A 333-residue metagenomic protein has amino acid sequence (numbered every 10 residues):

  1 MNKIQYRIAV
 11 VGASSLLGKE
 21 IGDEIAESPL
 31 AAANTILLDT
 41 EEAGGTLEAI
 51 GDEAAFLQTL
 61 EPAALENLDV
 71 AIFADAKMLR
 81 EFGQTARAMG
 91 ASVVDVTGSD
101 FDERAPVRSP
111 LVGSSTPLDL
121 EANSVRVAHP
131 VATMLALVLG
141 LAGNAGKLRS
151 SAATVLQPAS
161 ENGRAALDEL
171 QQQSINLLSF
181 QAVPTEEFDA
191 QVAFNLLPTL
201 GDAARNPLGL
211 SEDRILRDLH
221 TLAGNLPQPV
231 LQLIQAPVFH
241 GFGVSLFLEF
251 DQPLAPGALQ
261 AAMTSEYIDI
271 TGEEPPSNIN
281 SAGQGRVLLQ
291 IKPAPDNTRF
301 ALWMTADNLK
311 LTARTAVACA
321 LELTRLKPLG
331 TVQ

Functional and structural regions predicted by a protein language model:
M1-A190, Q228, E274-T298, V317 (+1 more regions): N-terminal Rossmann-like NAD(P) cofactor-binding subdomain of oxidoreductases, focused on the glycine-rich
A13, L17, I21, V192 (+5 more regions): General structural feature for long, well-ordered alpha-helical segments within catalytic domains of soluble enzymes
G22, A136-G143, F194-L197, L216-H220 (+2 more regions): Predominant activation on well-ordered alpha-helical scaffold segments within soluble catalytic domains
E41-E42, P130-V131, V155-N162, L196-A203 (+2 more regions): Glycine-rich beta-alpha junction loops
L120-R126, N195-R205, R299, W303-M304: Helix-loop-beta segment of a Rossmann-like dinucleotide-binding subdomain
R164-E169, E187-G201, V238-G243, L248: Active-site-proximal catalytic alpha-helix in oxidoreductases
A193-F239: Oxyanion-binding "anion nests"
P229-Q333: C-terminal active-site/capping subdomain that shapes the small-molecule cofactor and substrate pocket of enzyme
